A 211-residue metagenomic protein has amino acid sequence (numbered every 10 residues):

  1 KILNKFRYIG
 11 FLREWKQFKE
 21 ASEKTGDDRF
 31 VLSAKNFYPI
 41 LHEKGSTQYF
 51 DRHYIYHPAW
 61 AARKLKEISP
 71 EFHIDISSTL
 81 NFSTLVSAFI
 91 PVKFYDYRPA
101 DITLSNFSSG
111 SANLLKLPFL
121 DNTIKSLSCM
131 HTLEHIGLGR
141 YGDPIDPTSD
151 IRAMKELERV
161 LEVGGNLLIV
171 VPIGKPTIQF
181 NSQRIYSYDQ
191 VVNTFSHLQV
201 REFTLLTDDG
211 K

Functional and structural regions predicted by a protein language model:
K1-F72, Q179-H197, R201-G210: N-terminal accessory regions of S-adenosyl-L-methionine
E67, F72-L117: Class I SAM-dependent methyltransferase SAM/SAH-binding core
H73-I76, F94, S126-C129, L168-V170 (+1 more regions): A structural signal for short, well-ordered beta-strand segments and their strand-loop junctions that often border
S87, E162, S196: Short conserved AdoMet
L115-L127: A short acidic, Gly/Pro-enriched loop at the edge of an enzyme's catalytic core that lines a small-molecule cofactor
S128, L133, G137: A conserved beta-strand element that flanks and buttresses the S-adenosyl-L-methionine
G139-Y141, N166-V192: Conserved class I S-adenosyl-L-methionine
I145-N166: A short glycine-rich, Lys/Arg-flanked "PGG" loop and its adjoining helix->strand segment in the class I
